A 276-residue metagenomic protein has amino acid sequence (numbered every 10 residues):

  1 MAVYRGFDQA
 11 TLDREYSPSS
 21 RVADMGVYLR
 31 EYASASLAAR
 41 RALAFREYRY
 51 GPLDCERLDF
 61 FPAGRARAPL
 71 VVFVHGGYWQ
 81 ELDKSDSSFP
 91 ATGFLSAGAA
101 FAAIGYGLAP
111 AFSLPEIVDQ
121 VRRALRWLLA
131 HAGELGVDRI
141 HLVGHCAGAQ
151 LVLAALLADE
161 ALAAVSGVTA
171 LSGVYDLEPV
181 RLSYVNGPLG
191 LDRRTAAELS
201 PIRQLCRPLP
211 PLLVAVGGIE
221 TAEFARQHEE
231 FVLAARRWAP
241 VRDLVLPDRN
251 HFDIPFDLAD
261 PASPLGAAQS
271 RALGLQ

Functional and structural regions predicted by a protein language model:
T11, E15-R65: N-terminal cap/lid segment of alpha/beta-hydrolase-fold proteins
G64-F94: Short, surface-exposed "cap/lid" segments of acyl-processing enzymes
G77, A100, G105-A109, V174 (+1 more regions): Short beta-to-alpha linker loops that shape the active-site pocket of alpha/beta-hydrolase fold enzymes
L82-A91, A102-R139, D260: Catalytic nucleophile-loop/oxyanion-hole region of alpha/beta-hydrolase and closely related hydrolase-like folds
R123-N186: Primarily recognizes the serine-hydrolase "nucleophile elbow" in alpha/beta-hydrolase and SGNH/GDSL folds
G167-R181, R193-V232: The feature captures the conserved acid-bearing segment of alpha/beta-hydrolase catalytic domains
A225, E229, R236-Q276: C-terminal catalytic histidine-bearing segment of alpha/beta-hydrolase fold enzymes
